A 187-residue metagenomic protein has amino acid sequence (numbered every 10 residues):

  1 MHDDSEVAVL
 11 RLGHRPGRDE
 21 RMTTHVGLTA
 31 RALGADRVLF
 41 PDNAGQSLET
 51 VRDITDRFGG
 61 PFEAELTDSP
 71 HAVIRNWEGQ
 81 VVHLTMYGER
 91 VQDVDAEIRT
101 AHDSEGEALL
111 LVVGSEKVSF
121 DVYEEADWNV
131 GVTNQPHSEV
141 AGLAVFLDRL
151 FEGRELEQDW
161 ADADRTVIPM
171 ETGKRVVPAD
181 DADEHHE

Functional and structural regions predicted by a protein language model:
M1-L10, G17-V26, R31, Q46-E49 (+1 more regions): Haloarchaeal acidic low-complexity proteome signature biased toward cell-envelope/secretome components but also
L10, E63-T67, V130: General small-molecule cofactor/ligand-binding pocket signal
L12-H14, L84-Y87, V113-E116, T133-N134 (+1 more regions): Fold-independent oxyanion-binding glycine-rich loops and adjacent beta-strand/coil segments at enzyme active sites
A35, W77-G79, A126-D127: Short, well-ordered alpha-helix to beta-strand connector turns
D36-A44: Short internal beta-strands
V38, V81, N129-G131: Short, well-ordered beta-strand core segments
L48-D121: S-adenosyl-L-methionine/SAH cofactor-binding core of RNA-modifying enzymes
V122-E171: Structured adenosyl-cofactor binding patch, chiefly the S-adenosyl-L-methionine
